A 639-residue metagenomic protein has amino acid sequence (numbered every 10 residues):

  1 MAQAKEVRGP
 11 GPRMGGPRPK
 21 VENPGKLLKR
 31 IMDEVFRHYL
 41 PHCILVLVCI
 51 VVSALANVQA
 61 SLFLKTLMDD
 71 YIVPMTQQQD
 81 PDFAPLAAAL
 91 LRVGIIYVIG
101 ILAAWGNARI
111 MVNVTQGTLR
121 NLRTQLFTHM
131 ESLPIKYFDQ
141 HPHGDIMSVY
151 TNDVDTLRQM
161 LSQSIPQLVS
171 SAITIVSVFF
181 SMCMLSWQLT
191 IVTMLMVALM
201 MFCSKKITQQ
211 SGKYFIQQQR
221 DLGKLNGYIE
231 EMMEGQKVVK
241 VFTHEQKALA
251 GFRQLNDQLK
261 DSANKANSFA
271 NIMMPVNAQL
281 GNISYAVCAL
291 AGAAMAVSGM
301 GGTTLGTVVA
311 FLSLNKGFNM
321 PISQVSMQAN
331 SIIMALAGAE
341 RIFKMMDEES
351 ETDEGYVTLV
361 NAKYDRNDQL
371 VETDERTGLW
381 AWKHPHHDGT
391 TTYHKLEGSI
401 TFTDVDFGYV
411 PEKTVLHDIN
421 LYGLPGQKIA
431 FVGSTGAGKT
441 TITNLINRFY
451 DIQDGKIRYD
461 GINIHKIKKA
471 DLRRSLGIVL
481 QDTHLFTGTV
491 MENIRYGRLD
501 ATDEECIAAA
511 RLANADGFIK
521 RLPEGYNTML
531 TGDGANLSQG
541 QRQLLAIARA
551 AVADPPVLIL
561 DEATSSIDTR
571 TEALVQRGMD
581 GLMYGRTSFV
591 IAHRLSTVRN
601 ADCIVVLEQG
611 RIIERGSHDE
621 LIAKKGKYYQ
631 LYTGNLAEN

Functional and structural regions predicted by a protein language model:
M1-N57, I72-V93, N107-M111, T115 (+9 more regions): Membrane-integrated ABC transporters
P12-P19, Q116, T124-S148, N152-V154 (+5 more regions): Short intracellular "coupling" helices and adjacent cytoplasmic loop segments at the cytosolic face of multi-pass
P17-G25, V48-C49, A56-I72, I96-H143 (+12 more regions): Juxtamembrane helix-loop junctions of ABC transporter transmembrane domains
R37-L40, I135-K136, V154-L161, I165 (+6 more regions): An intracellular "coupling" helix at the cytosolic face of ABC transporter transmembrane type-1 domains
H38, H42-L55, I96, L102 (+2 more regions): Transmembrane helices of ABC transporter permease
V51-Q59, G94-W105, L157-M160, S164-V176 (+6 more regions): Hydrophobic alpha-helical transmembrane bundles that constitute the permease/transmembrane domains of multi-pass
P74, S181-L195, K265, F269-E340 (+2 more regions): Helix-loop-helix
Q79, A362-N639: ABC-type nucleotide-binding domain
